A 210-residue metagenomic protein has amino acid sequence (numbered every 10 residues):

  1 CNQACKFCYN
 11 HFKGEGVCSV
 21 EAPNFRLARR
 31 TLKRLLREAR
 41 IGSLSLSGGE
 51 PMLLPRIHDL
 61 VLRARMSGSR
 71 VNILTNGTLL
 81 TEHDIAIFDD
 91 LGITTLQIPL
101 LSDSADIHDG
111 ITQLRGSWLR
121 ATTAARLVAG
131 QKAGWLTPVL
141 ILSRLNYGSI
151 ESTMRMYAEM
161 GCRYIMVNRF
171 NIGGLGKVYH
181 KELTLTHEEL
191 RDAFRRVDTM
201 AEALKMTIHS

Functional and structural regions predicted by a protein language model:
C1, L79, R144-N146: Residues that cap or initiate secondary-structure elements
C1-A4, A105: Short, acidic Gly/Pro/Ser/Thr-rich loop/turn segments
Q3-T95: Conserved alpha-helical substructure of the radical SAM core
D90, P99-S210: Radical SAM enzyme [4Fe-4S]-AdoMet core and its adjacent flexible, acidic and glycine-rich loops/tails across
